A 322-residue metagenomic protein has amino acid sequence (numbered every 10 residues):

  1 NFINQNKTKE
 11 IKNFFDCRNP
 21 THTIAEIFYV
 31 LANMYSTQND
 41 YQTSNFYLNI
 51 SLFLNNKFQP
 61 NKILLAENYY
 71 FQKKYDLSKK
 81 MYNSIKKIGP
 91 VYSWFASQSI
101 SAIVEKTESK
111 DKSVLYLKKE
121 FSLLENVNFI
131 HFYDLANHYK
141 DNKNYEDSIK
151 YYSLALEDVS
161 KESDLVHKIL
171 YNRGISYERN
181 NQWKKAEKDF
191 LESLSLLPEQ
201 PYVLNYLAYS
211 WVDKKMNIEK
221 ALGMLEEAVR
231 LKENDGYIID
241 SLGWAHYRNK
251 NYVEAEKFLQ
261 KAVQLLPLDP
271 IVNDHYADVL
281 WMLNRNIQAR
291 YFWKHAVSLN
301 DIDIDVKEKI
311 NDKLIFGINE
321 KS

Functional and structural regions predicted by a protein language model:
F2, V30, L64, Q98-S99 (+6 more regions): Canonical tetratricopeptide repeat
K12-I27, S160-S163, H167: TPR-adjacent "capping" and linker segments in tetratricopeptide-repeat scaffold/adaptor proteins
I27, N61, F95-A96, H131 (+6 more regions): TPR alpha-solenoid repeat register
N33, E67, A102, N137 (+4 more regions): Residue-level recognition of tetratricopeptide repeat
Q38, Q72, T107, N142 (+4 more regions): Structural motif corresponding to the intra-repeat A-B loop/turn of tetratricopeptide repeats
N56, P90-V91, E125-N126, S160 (+5 more regions): Short coil turns that delineate tetratricopeptide repeat
